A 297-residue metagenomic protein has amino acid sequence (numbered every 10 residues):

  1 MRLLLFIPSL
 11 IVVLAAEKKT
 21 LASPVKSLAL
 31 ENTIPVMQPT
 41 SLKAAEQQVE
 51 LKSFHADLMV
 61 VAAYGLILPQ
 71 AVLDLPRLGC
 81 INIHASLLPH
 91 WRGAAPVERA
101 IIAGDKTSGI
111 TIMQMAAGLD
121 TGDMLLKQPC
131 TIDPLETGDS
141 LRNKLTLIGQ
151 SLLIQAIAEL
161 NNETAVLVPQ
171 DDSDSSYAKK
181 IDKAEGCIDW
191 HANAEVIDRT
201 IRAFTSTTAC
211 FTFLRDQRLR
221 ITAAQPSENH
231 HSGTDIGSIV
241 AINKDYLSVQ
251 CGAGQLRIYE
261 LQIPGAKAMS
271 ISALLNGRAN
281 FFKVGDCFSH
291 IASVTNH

Functional and structural regions predicted by a protein language model:
M1-T20: N-terminal Rossmann-like dinucleotide-binding module
L3-I7, N32-F54, M59, L66-A85: Internal alpha/beta domain cores that form substrate/cofactor-binding pockets in large enzymes and binding proteins
K19-A22, A44-Q48, A94: Structural motif corresponding to alpha-helix initiation and N-cap regions
L58-Y177, D182-A184: Donor/substrate-binding cores of folate-linked one-carbon enzymes
H191-H297: An anion-binding loop in the catalytic cleft
